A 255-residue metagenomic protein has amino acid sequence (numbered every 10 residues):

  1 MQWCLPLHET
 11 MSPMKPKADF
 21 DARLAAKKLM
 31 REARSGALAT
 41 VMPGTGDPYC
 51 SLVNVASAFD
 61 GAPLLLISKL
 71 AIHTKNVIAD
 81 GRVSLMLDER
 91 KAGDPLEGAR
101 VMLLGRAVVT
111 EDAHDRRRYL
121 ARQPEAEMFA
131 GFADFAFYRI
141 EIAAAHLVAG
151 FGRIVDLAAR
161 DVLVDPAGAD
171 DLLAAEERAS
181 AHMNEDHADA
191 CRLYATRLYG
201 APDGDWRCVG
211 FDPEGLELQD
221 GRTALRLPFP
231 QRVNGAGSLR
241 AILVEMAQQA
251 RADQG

Functional and structural regions predicted by a protein language model:
Q2-G255: Binding-site signature for planar aromatic cofactors or substrates
